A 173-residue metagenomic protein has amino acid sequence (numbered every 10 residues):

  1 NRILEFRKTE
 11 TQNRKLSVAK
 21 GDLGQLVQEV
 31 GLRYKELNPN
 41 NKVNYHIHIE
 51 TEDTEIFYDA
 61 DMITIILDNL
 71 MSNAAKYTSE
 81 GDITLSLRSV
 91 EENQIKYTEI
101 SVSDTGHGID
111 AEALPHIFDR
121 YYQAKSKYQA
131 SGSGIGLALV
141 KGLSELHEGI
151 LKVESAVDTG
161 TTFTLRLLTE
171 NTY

Functional and structural regions predicted by a protein language model:
R7-V18: Helix-loop junction within the histidine kinase core
S17-D22, K42-T54, V90: Conserved catalytic submotifs in the C-terminal HATPase_c
S17-K35: A conserved beta-strand-to-alpha-helix junction within the catalytic ATP-binding
A74-A75: Short helix-loop "hinge" at the ATP-lid/N-box region of the Bergerat-fold HATPase_c
I109-Y121: Short conserved segment of the HATPase_c
Y122-G132: Glycine-rich ATP-lid/hinge loop adjacent to the conserved G-boxes
E148-G149: Conserved glycine-rich
